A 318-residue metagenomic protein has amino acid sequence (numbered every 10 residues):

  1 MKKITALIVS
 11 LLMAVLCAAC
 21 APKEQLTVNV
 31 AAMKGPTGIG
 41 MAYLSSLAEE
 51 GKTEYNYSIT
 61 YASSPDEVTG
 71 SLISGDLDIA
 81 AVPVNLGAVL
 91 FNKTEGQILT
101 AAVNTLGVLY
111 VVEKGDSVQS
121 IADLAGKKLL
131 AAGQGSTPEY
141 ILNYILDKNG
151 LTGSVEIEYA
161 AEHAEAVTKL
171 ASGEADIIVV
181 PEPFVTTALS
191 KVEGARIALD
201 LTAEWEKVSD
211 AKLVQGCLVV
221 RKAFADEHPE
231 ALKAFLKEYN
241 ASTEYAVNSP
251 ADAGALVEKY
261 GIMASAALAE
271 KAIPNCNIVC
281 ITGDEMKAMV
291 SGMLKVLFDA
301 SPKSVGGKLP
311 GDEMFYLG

Functional and structural regions predicted by a protein language model:
M1-T27: Short, low-complexity disordered leader/linker segments with a strong preference for bacterial N-terminal type II
E24-T152, I157-E158, D176, E182 (+1 more regions): Short, glycine-/small- and polar/acidic-enriched structural segments that line small-molecule recognition paths
G35, A62-D66, A81, A132-T137 (+5 more regions): Soluble non-cytosolic domains of exported or imported proteins
Y43-S45, L109-V118, K212-A231, T282: A bilobed periplasmic-binding-protein/Venus flytrap-type ligand-binding module shared by bacterial periplasmic
A48-Y55, G126, A203-A211, I278-K287: Short, solvent-exposed loop/beta-turn-alpha elements that line the ligand-binding surface or hinge of extracytoplasmic
N85-L86, E158, E162-L256: Pocket-lining segment of extracytoplasmic ligand-binding domains
A225-A300: Secondary-structure end/capping motifs
S291-G318: Conserved C-terminal helix/tail region of periplasmic/extracytoplasmic solute-binding proteins
